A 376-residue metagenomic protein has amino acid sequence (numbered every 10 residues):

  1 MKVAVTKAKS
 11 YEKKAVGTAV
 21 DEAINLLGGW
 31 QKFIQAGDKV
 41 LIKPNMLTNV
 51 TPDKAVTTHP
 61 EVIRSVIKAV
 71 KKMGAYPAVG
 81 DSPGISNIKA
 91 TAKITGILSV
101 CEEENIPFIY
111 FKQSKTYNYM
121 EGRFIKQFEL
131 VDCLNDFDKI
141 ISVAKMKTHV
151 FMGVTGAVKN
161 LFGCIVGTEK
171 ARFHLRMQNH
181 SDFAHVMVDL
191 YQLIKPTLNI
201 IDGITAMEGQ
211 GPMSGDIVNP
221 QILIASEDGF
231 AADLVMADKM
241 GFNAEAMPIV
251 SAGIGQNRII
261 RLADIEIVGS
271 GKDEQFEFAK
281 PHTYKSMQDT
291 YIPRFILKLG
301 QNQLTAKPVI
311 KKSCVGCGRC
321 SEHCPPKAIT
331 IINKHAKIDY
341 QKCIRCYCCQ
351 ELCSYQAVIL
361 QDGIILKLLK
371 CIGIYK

Functional and structural regions predicted by a protein language model:
M1-V315, S321-H335, Y340, I344 (+2 more regions): N-terminal and secondary-structure boundary signal
